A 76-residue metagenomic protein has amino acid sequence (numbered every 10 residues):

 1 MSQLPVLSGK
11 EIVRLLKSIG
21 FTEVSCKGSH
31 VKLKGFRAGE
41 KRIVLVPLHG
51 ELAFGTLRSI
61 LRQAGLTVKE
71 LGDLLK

Functional and structural regions predicted by a protein language model:
M1-K27, R37: N-terminal first-folded block
Q3, R42, L71: Glycine-rich, flexible loop/turn motifs
E23-G55, S59: A short, structured beta-strand/loop element
E51-K76: C-terminal structural segments of small proteins and small subunits
